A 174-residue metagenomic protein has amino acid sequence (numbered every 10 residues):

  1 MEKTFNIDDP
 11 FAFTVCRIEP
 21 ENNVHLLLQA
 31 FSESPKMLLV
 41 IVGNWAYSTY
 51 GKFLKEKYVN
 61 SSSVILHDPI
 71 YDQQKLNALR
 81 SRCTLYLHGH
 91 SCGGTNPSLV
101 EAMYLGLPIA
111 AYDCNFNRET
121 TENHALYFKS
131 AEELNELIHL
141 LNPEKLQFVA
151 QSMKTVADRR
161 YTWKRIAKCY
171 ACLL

Functional and structural regions predicted by a protein language model:
T4-N22, L28-S34, V40-V42: Conserved donor-binding/catalytic core segment of Leloir-type glycosyltransferases
E19-V24, Y47-S48, R160: A short, basic/aromatic alpha-helical/loop segment that forms part of the nucleotidyl-sugar donor-binding site
G43, G51-Q74: Nucleotide-activated donor-binding/catalytic signature segment of Leloir-type glycosyltransferases, i.e., the conserved
H67, Y71-C83, Y104: Short acidic alpha-helix that forms the nucleotide-activated donor recognition element in Leloir-type transferases
A78-G94, L107: Acidic donor-binding loop of glycosyltransferase active sites
L85, L99, Y104-A111: Short hydrophobic beta-strand element within catalytic cores of glycosyltransferases and related nucleotide-activated
R118-L140: Change "using UDP/GDP/dTDP sugars" to "using nucleotide sugars
K145-L174: A charged, aromatic-enriched C-terminal amphipathic alpha-helix characteristic of glycosyltransferases across folds
